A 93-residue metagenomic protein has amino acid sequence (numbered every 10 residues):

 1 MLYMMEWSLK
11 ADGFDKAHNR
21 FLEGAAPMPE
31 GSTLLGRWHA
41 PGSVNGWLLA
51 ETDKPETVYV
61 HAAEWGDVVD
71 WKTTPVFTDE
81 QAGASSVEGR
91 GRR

Functional and structural regions predicted by a protein language model:
M1-R93: Conserved, structured core segments of small domains
